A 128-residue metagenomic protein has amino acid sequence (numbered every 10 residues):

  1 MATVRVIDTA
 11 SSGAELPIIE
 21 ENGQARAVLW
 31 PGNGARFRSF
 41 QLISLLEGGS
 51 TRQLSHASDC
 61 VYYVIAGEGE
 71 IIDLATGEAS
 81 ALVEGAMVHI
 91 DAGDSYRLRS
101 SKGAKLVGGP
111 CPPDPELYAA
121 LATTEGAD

Functional and structural regions predicted by a protein language model:
M1-S39, R52, A119-D128: A short, N-terminal "cap"/entry segment at the start of jelly-roll beta-barrel domains of the cupin/DSBH fold
W30-S39, L46-V61, A75-T76: A short beta-loop-beta micro-motif enriched in histidine and acidic residues
S50-R52, G67-I72, M87-V88: Short beta-strand segments in beta-sandwich/barrel cores
I65-A66, V83, K102: A cytosolic small-molecule/anion-sensing beta-strand core signal
T76-G93: Short acidic-glycine-tyrosine-enriched beta hairpin
H89, G103-L121: A short hydrophobic beta-strand segment most commonly corresponding to one strand of the jelly-roll/cupin
L98-S100: Asparagine-centered strand-capping/turn motif at beta-strand->loop junctions
